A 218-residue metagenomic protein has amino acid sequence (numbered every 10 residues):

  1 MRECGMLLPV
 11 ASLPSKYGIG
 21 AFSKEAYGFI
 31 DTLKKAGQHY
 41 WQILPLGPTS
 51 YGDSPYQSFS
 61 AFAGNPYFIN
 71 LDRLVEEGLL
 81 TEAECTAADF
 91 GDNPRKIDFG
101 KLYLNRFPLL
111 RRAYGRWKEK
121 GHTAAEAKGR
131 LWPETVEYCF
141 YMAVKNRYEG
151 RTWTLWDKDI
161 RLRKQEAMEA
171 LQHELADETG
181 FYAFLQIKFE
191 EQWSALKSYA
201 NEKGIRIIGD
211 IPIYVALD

Functional and structural regions predicted by a protein language model:
M1-D218: Acidic/aromatic-lined carbohydrate-recognition and catalytic surfaces of CAZymes acting on diverse glycans
